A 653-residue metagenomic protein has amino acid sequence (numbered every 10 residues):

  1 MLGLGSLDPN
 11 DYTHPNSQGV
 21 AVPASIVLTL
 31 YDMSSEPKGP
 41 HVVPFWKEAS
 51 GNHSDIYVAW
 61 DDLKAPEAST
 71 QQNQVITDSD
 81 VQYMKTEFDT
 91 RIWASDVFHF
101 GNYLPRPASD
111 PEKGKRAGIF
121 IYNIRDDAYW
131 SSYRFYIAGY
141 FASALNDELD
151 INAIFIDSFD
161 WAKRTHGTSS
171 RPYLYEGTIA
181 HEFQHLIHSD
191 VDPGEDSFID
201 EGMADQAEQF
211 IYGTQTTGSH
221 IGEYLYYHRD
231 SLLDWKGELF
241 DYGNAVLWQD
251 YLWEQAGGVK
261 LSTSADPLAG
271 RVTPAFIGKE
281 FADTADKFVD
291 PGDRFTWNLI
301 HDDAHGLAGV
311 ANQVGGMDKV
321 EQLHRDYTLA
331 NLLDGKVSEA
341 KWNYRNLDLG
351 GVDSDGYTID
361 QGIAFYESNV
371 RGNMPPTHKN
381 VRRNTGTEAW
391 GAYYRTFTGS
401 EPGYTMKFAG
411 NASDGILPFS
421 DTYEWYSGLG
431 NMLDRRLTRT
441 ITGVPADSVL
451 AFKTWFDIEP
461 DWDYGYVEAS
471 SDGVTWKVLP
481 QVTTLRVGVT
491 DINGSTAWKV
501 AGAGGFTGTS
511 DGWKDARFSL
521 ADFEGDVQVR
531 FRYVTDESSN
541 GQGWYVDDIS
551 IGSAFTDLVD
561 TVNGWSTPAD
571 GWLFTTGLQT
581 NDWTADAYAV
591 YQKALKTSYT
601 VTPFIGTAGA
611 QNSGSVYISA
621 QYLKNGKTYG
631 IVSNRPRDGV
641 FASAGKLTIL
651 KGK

Functional and structural regions predicted by a protein language model:
M1-S79, Y83-E87, R91, S95 (+4 more regions): Zymogen propeptides/activation segments of proteases
N52-D196, D200-M203, A207, G213-T217 (+1 more regions): Juxtacatalytic substrate-recognition/specificity segment
E67-Q72, D230-W235, L261-G278, A282-G315 (+2 more regions): Surface-exposed intrinsically disordered loops and tails
A144-L149, Y173-G177, D192-V259, L268-V272 (+1 more regions): Acidic/His/Gly-enriched intrinsically disordered linker/tail segments that often contain short helix/coil "MoRF-like"
V289-R436, K453, D461-E468, S538-W544 (+1 more regions): Beta/coil-rich, acidic/histidine-enriched accessory regions frequently appended to metallopeptidases
M432-D434, G443-A451, P460-W462, F523-Q528: Extended extracellular/luminal ectodomain segments enriched in beta-structured repeat modules
S448-F456, V527-T535, G630: Extracellular beta-strand-rich recognition modules
E468-D526, K596, V601-A610: Exoplasmic/lumenal beta-rich domain surfaces
